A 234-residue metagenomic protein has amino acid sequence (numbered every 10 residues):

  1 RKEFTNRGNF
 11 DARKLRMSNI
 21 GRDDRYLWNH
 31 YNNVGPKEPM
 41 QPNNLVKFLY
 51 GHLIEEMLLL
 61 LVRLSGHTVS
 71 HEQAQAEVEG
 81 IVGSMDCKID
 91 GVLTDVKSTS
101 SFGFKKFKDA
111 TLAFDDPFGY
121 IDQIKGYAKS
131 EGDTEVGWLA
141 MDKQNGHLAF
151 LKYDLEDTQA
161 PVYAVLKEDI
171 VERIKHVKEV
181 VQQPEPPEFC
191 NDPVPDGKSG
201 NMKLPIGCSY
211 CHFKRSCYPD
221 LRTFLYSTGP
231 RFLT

Functional and structural regions predicted by a protein language model:
R1-L93, S100-F118: Metal-dependent nuclease catalytic cores that hydrolyze phosphodiester bonds in DNA/RNA, characterized by
S18, S65, S70, S84 (+6 more regions): Generic serine detector
V96-S98, A140: Residue-level recognition of conserved beta-strand positions in structured domain cores
F114, G126, S130-T234: Metal-dependent nuclease catalytic regions and adjoining charged, substrate-binding loops involved in nucleic-acid end
